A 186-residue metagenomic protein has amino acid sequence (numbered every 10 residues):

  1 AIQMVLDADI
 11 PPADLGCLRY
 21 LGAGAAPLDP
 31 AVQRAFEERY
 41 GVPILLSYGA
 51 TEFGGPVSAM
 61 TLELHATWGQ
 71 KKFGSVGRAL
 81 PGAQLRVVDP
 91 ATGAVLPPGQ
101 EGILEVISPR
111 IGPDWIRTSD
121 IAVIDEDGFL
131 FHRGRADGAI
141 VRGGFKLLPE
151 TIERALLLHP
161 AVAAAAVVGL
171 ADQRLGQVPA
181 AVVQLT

Functional and structural regions predicted by a protein language model:
A1-L6, Q100, A161, V183-T186: Short, intrinsically disordered, charge-balanced linker/junction segments flanking boundaries in proteins
D7-K71, Q84: Gly/Ser/Thr-rich phosphate-binding loop
A25, G49, G77, D120 (+1 more regions): Active-site glycine-centered loops adjacent to acidic/histidine catalytic or metal-binding residues that shape
R34, G74, R154: Active-site phosphate/pyrophosphate- and oxyanion-stabilizing loops and adjacent acidic/basic residues in soluble
L45-E52, G77-A79, V168-L170: Beta-strand->loop->alpha-helix junctions that form or flank phosphate-binding loops in nucleotide-handling enzymes
F73-A79, V95: Short Gly/Pro-enriched turn/cap motifs at secondary-structure boundaries
Q84-I107, E126-D127: Conserved beta-loop-beta connector loops within the AMP-binding
S108, I121-T186: AMP-binding/adenylate-forming catalytic core of the ANL superfamily
